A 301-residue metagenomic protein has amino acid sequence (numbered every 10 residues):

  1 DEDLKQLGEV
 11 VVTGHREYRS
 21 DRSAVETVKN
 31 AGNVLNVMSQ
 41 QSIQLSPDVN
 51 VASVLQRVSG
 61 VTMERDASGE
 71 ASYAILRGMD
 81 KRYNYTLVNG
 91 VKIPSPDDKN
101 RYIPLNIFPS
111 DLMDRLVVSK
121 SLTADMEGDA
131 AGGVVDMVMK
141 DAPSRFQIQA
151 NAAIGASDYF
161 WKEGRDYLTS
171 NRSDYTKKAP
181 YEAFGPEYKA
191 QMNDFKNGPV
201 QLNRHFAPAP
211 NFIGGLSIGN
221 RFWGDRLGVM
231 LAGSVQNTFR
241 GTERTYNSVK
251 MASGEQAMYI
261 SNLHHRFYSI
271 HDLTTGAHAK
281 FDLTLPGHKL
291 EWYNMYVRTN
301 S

Functional and structural regions predicted by a protein language model:
D1-Q44, G69, K81: Short, acidic, small-residue-rich periplasmic hinge/interaction motif at the N-terminus of Gram-negative outer-membrane
E17, K81, I93, G155-Y159 (+3 more regions): Structural signature of outer-membrane beta-barrel domains
L35, A52-K92, R115, K120 (+1 more regions): Extracytoplasmic beta-strand/coil segments of soluble accessory domains associated with Gram-negative outer-membrane
S46, N50, A71, I103 (+4 more regions): Transmembrane beta-barrel architecture of outer-membrane proteins
M63, V91-K120, K140, R165-S173: Short acidic/polar hinge/loop motifs at secondary-structure boundaries that mediate gating or recognition
Y85-L87, R115, Q147-N151, G228-M230 (+1 more regions): Residue-level detector of the transmembrane beta-barrel scaffold of outer-membrane proteins
R145-R221: Short strand-turn segments of transmembrane beta-barrel domains in outer membranes, especially the first one or two
F195-S301: Transmembrane beta-barrel wall of Gram-negative outer-membrane proteins
